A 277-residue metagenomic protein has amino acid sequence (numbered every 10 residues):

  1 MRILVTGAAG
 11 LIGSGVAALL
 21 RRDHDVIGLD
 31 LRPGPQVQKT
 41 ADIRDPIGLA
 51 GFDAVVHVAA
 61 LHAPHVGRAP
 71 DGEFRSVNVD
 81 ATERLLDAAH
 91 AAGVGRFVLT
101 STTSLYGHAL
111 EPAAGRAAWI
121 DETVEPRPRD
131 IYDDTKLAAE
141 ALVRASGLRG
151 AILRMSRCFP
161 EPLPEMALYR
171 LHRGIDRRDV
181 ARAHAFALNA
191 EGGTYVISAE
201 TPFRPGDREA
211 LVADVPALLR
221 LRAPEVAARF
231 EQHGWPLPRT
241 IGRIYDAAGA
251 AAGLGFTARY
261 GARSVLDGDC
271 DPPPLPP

Functional and structural regions predicted by a protein language model:
I3-D23: N-terminal Rossmann NAD(P)H-binding glycine-rich loop of SDR-like oxidoreductase domains
P35, I43-D80, A88: NAD(P)H-binding glycine-rich loop region in Rossmannoid oxidoreductase-like domains and their noncatalytic homologs
R75-T82, V98-S101, T135-K136, R173: Short alpha-helix in the Rossmann-fold core of NAD(P)-dependent oxidoreductases
R84-R127: Conserved Rossmann-fold NAD(P)-dependent oxidoreductase catalytic core, especially the SDR/UDP-sugar
A118, R127-G150: Active-site Tyr-X1-5-Lys
D134, I152-M155, E165-L188: Substrate-positioning beta->alpha
R182-A247, P276: Mid/C-terminal beta-alpha module of Rossmann-like enzyme folds, strongest in SDR-family dehydrogenases/epimerases
A248-G253, T257-P277: Amphipathic terminal alpha-helices
